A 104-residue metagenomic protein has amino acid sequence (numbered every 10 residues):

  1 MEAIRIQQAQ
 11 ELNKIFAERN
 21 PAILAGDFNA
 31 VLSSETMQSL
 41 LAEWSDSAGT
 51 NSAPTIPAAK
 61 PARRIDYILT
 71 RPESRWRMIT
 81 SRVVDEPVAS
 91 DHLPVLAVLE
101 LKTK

Functional and structural regions predicted by a protein language model:
M1-K104: Active-site regions of metal-assisted phosphoester/phosphodiester hydrolases, unifying DNase/endonuclease modules
